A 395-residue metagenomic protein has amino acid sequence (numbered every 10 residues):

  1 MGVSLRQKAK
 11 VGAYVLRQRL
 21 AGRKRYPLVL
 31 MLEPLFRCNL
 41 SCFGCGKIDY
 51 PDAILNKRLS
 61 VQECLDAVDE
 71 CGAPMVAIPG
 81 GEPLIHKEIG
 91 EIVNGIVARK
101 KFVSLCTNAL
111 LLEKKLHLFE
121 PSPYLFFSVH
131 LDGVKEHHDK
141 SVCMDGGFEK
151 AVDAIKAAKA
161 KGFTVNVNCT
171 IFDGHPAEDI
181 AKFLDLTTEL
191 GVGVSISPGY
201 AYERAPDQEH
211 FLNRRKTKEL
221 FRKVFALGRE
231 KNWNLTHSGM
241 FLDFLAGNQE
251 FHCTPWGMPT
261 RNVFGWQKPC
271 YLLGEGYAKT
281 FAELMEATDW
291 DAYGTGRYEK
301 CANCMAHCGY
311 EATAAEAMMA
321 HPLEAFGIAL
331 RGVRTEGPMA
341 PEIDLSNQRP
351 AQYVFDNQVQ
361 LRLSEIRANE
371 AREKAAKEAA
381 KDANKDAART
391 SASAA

Functional and structural regions predicted by a protein language model:
G2-L118, S122, A325, R331-R334 (+3 more regions): Conserved alpha-helical substructure of the radical SAM core
R37, L111, V134, F172-G174 (+5 more regions): Short, solvent-exposed loop/turn segments at secondary-structure junctions
Y50-A53, K135-V142, E203-Q208: A short acidic, helix-capping loop that chelates divalent metal ions and anchors anionic groups
L55-L59, V142-G147, E209-K216: Alpha-helix N-cap and loop-to-helix initiation/capping positions
V61-I78, H86-P198: Radical SAM/AdoMet-radical enzyme domain recognition
V68-G80, E299-H307, L330-Q358: Short Fe-S-cluster ligation motifs
I171, Y202-R214: Beta/alpha (TIM)-barrel catalytic core signal, keyed to glycine-rich beta->alpha loops juxtaposed to Asp/Glu that bind
V192, R215-R222, R229-G327: Accessory C-terminal segments flanking Radical SAM cores
